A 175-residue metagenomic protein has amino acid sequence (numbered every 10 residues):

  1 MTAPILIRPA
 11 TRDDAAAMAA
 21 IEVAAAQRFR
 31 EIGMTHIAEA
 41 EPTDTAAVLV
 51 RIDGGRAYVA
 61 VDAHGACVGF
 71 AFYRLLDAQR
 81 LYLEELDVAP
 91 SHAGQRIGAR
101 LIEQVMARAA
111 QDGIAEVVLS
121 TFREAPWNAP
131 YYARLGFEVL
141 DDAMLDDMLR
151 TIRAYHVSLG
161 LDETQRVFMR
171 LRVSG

Functional and structural regions predicted by a protein language model:
T2, I52-D53, R134: Short, well-ordered coil/turn elements that cap or connect secondary structure elements
P4-L6: Extreme N-terminal starter segment of soluble prokaryotic enzymes
P9-A15, A19-P90, I102-Q104, R108 (+4 more regions): Acetyl-CoA-dependent GNAT
I37, E41, N128-A129, T151-I152: Short Asp/Glu-rich motifs
A66, A89-E103, D112, R123-A129 (+1 more regions): Conserved glycine-rich acetyl-CoA-binding loop
A109-T121: Conserved GNAT acetyl-CoA-binding A-motif
L119-N128, L145-R150: Conserved beta-strand-loop-alpha-helix junction that forms the acyl-donor binding cleft
S120, R134, E138, D142 (+1 more regions): Terminal substrate-recognition subdomain of acyl/acetyltransferases
